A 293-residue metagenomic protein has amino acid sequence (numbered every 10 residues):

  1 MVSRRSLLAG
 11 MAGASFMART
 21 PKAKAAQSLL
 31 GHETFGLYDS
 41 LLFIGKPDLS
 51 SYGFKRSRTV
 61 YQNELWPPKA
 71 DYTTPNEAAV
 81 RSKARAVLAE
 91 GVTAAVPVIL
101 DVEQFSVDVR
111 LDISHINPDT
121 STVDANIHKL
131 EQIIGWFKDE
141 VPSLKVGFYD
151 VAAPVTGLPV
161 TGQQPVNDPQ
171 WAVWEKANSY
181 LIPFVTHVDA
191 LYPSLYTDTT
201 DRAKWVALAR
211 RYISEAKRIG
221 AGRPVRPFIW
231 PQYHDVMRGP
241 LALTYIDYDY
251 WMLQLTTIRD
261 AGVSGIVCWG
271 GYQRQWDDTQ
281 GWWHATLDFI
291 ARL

Functional and structural regions predicted by a protein language model:
S6-A26: N-terminal export signals
A26-P67: Boundary/entry segment of secreted carbohydrate-active catalytic domains
K83-A86, P169-I182, A207-A216, W251-Q254: Alpha-helical scaffolding within the catalytic cores of extracellular/periplasmic polymer-degrading hydrolases
E90-S121, D189-T197, V267-C268: Active-site groove signature of glycoside hydrolases
E131-I134, K138-E175, P224-Y233: Aromatic-lined carbohydrate-recognition surfaces of secreted/lumenal glycan-active proteins
W174-V206: Aromatic- and acid-rich polysaccharide-binding/catalytic face of secreted or lumenal carbohydrate-active enzymes
Y196-V236: Glycoside hydrolase catalytic-domain groove-lining segments
R226-L293: Substrate-binding cleft of secreted/luminal carbohydrate-active enzymes
